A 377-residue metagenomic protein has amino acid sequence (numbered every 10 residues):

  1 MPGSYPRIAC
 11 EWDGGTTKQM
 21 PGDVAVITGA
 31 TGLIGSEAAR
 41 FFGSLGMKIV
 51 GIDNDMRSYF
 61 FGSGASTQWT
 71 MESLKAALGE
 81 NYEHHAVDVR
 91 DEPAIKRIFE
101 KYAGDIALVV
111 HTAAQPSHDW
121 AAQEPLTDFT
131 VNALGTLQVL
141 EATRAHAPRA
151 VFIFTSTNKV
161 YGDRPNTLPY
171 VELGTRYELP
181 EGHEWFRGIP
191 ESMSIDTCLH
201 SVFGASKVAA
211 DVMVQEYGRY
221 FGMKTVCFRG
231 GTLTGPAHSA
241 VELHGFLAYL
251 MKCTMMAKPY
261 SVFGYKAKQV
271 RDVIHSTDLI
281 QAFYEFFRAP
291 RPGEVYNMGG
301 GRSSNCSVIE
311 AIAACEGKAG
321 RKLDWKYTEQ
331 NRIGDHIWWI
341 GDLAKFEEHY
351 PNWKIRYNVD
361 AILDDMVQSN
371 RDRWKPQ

Functional and structural regions predicted by a protein language model:
G3-G231: N-terminal Rossmann-like NAD(P)+-binding domain of SDR-like oxidoreductases, especially those catalyzing
Y5-G14, K18, D342-Q377: C-terminal amphipathic/interface module of NAD(P)-dependent oxidoreductases and related NAD-binding regulators
M71-E80, R176-M193, L250-F263, A289 (+2 more regions): A short C-terminal helix-loop "cap" of Rossmann-like NAD(P)-dependent dehydrogenase/epimerase domains
A94, Q138-E141, V273, D278-Q281 (+1 more regions): Conserved mid-core alpha-helix of short-chain dehydrogenase/reductase
V208, F221-K224, T234-Y249, K258 (+5 more regions): Glycine/proline-rich active-site loop of Rossmann-fold NAD(P)-dependent oxidoreductases
Y265, V295-Y296, S303, I309-I312 (+1 more regions): C-terminal "lid/loop" region of Rossmann-like NAD(P)-dependent oxidoreductases
S276, V295, N331-K354: Conserved C-terminal active-site "lid" loop/helix of NAD(P)H-dependent oxidoreductases that clamps the redox cofactor
S276-L279, F283, M298, V308-A311 (+2 more regions): Non-catalytic, hydrophobic alpha-helical segments
